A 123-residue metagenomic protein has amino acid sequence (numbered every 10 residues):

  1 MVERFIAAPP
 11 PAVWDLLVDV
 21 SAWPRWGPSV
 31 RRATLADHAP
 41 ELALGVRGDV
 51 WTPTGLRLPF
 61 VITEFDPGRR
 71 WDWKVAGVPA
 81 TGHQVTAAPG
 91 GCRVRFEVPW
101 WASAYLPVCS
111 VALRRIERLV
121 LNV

Functional and structural regions predicted by a protein language model:
M1-A39: Hydrophobic ligand-binding cavity/cleft-lining segments
V2-R4, L58-E64, A80-A87: Hydrophobic/aromatic beta-strand elements that line small-molecule binding cavities or substrate pockets in beta-rich
V13, G45-V46, P79, V85: A structural signal for the main folded, soluble domain(s) of proteins
V13-L17, W23, G48, I62 (+3 more regions): Hydrophobic pocket/interface hotspot
T34, P40-E41, L56-D66: A short, surface-exposed loop/turn module that caps and links secondary-structure elements
E41-D49, F65-W73: Short, hydrophobic/aromatic-rich segments at coil-to-beta transitions
T52-T54, V75: Short acidic, glycine-rich loop/turn motifs
R70-V123: Beta-strand/loop substructures that line and gate deep hydrophobic ligand-binding cavities in soluble
